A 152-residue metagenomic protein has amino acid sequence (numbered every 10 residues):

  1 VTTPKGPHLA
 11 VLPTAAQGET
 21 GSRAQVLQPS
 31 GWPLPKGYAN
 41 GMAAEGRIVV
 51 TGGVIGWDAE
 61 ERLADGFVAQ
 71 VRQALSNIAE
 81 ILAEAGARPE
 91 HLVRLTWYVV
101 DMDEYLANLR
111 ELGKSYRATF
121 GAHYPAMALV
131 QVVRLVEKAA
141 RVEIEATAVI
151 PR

Functional and structural regions predicted by a protein language model:
V1-V93, V99-R152: N-terminal presequence-like segments and the immediate start of the first folded domain
